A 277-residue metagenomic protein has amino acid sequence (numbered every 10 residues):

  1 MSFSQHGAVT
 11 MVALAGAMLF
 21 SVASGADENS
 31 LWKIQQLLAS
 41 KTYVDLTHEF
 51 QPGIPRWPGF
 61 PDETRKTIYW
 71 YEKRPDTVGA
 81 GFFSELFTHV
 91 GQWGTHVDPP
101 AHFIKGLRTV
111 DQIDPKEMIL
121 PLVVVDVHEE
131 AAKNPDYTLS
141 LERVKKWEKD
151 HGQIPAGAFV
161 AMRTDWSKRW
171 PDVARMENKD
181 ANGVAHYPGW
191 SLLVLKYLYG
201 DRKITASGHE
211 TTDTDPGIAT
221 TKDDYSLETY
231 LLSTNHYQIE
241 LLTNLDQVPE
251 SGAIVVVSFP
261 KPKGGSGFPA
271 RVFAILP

Functional and structural regions predicted by a protein language model:
M1-M11: Bacterial N-terminal signal peptides that target proteins for export
F3-Q5, V22-G25: Compositionally biased regions
T10-L19: Bacterial N-terminal signal peptides
A23-P277: Active-/binding-site microenvironments in catalytic and ligand-binding cores
